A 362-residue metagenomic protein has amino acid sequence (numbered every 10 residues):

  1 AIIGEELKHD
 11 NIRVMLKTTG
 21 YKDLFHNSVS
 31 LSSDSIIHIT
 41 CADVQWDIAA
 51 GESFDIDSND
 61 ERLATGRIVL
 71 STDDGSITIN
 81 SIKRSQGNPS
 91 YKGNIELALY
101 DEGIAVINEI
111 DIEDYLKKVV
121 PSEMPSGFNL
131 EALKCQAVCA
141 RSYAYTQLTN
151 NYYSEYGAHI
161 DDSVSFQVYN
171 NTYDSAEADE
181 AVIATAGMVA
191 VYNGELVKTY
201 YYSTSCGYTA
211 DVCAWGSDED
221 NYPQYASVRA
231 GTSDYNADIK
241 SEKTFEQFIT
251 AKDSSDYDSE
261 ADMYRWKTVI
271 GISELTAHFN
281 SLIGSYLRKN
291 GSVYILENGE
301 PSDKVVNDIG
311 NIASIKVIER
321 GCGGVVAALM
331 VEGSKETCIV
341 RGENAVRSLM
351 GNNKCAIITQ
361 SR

Functional and structural regions predicted by a protein language model:
A1-R362: Conserved, single-site charged/polar hotspot
